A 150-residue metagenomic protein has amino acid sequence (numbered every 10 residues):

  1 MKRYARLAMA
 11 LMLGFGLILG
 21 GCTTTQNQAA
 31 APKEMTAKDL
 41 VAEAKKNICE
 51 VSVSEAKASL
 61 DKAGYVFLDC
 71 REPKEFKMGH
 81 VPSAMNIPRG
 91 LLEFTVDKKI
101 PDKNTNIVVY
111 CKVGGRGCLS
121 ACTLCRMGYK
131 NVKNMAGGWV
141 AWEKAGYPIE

Functional and structural regions predicted by a protein language model:
K2-R6, A10-L13, C22-Y65, K74-N106 (+1 more regions): Rhodanese-like catalytic fold shared by cysteine-dependent sulfurtransferases and DSP/PTP-type phosphatases
F67-D69: Structural scaffold elements adjacent to functional motifs in cytosolic proteins
